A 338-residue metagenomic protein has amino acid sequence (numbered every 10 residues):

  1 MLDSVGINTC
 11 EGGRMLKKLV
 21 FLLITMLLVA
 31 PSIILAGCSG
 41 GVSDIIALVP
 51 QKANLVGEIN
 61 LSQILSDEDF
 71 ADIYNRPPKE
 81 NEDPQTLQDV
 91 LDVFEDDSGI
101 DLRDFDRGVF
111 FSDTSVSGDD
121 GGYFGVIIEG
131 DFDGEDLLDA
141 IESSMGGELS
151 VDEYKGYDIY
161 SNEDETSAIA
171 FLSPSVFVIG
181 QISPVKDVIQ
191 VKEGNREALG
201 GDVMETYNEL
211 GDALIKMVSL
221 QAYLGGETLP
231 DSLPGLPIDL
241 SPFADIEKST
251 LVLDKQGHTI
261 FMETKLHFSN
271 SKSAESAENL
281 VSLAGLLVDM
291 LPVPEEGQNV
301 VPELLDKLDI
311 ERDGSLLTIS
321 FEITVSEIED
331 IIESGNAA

Functional and structural regions predicted by a protein language model:
M1-R14: Short, Lys/Arg-enriched N-terminal segments with co-localized hydrophobic residues within the first ~10-30 amino acids
I24-I33: Bacterial N-terminal signal peptides
L35-G37: C-terminal motif of bacterial Sec signal peptides marking the signal peptidase cleavage site
S39-G41: Bacterial signal peptide processing site
L55-G57, F124-G130, E247-L253, H258-L266 (+2 more regions): One face of beta-strands
G57, I100-G201, T264, I319-E333: Single conserved position on a long alpha-helix in the C-terminal lobe of the eukaryotic protein kinase
E68-R103, E148-H258, A274, M290 (+1 more regions): An internal, short helix-loop-strand segment that often contains or flanks glycine-aspartate motifs
D289-A338: A cross-kingdom marker for long, charged
